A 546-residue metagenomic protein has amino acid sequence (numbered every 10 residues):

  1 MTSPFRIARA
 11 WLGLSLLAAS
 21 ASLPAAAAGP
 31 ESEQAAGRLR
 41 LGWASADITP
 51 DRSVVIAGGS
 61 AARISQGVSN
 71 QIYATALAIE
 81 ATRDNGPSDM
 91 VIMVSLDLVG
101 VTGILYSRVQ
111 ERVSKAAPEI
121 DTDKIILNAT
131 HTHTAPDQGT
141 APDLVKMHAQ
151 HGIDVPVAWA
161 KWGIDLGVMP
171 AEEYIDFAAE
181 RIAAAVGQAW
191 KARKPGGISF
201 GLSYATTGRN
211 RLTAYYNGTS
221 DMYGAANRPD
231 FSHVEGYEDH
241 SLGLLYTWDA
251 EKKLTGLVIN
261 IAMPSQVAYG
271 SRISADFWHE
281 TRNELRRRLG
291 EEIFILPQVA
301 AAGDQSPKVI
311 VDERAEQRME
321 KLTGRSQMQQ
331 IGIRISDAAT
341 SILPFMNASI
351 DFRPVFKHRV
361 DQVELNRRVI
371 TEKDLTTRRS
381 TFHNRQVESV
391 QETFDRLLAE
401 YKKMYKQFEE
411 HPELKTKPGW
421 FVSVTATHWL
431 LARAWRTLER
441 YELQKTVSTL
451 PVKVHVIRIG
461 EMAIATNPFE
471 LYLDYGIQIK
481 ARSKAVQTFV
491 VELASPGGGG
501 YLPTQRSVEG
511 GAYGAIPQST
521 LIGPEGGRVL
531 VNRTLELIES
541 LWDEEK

Functional and structural regions predicted by a protein language model:
M1-L12: Bacterial N-terminal signal peptides that target proteins for export
W11-S22: Bacterial N-terminal signal peptides
A28-K546: Non-catalytic substrate/cofactor recognition surfaces at enzyme active-site rims
